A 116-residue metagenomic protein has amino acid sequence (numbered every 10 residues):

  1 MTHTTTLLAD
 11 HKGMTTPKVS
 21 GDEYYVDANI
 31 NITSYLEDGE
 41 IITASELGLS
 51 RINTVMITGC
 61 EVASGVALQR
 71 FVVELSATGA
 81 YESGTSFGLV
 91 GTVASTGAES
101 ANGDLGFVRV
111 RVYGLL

Functional and structural regions predicted by a protein language model:
M1-I41, L105-L116: Extracellular receptor-binding modules and their adjoining Ser/Thr/Gly/Asp/Asn-rich linkers
N31-D104: Extracellular attachment/recognition segments
